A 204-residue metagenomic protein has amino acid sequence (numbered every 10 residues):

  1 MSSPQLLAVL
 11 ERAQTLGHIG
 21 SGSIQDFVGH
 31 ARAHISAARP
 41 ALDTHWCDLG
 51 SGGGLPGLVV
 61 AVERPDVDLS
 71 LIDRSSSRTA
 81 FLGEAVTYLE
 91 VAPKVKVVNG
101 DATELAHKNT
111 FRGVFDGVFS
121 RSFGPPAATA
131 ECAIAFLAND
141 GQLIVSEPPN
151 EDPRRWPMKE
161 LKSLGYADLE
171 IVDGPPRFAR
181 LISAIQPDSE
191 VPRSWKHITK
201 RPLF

Functional and structural regions predicted by a protein language model:
M1-C47, S77, E84-E90: Class I SAM-dependent transferase core
G53-D66: Conserved SAM-binding loop of SAM-dependent methyltransferases across substrates and taxa, primarily the Class I
D68-D73: Conserved SAM-binding motif I beta-strand of class I
V91-A102: Conserved SAM-binding strand-loop segment of SAM-dependent methyltransferases
T103, H107-G117: A short acidic, Gly/Pro-enriched loop at the edge of an enzyme's catalytic core that lines a small-molecule cofactor
A128-Q142: A short glycine-rich, Lys/Arg-flanked "PGG" loop and its adjoining helix->strand segment in the class I
D140-N150: Conserved beta-strand signature within the Rossmann-like core of class I S-adenosyl-L-methionine
R155-F204: SAM/dcSAM-binding transferase cores
